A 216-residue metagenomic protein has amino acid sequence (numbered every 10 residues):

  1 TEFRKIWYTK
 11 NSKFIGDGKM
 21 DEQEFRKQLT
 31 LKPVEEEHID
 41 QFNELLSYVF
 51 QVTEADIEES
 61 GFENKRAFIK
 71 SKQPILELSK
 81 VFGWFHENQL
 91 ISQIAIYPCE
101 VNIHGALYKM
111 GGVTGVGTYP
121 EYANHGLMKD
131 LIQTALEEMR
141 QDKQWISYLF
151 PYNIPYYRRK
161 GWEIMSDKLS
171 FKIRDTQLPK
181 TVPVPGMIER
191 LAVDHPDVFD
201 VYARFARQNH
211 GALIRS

Functional and structural regions predicted by a protein language model:
T1-K19: Short, Lys/Arg-enriched N-terminal segments with co-localized hydrophobic residues within the first ~10-30 amino acids
K10-S12, M20-E37, D175-V193: Conserved N-terminal entry element of GNAT/NAT acetyltransferase domains
L31-T114, F205-S216: A conserved beta-strand-loop-helix scaffold within acyl/acetyltransferase catalytic domains
F42, L46, Y157, V198 (+1 more regions): Hydrophobic pocket/interface hotspot
C99-V101, E121, I154: Short coil/turn motifs at secondary-structure junctions
G115-T118, N124-E137: Conserved acetyl-CoA-binding loop-helix of GNAT-fold acetyltransferases
Q141-W145, F150-L169: Conserved active-site alpha-helix within GNAT-family acetyltransferase domains
I164-S216: Amide-forming acyltransferase catalytic core, primarily the GNAT-like/NAT-type and related acyltransferase folds
